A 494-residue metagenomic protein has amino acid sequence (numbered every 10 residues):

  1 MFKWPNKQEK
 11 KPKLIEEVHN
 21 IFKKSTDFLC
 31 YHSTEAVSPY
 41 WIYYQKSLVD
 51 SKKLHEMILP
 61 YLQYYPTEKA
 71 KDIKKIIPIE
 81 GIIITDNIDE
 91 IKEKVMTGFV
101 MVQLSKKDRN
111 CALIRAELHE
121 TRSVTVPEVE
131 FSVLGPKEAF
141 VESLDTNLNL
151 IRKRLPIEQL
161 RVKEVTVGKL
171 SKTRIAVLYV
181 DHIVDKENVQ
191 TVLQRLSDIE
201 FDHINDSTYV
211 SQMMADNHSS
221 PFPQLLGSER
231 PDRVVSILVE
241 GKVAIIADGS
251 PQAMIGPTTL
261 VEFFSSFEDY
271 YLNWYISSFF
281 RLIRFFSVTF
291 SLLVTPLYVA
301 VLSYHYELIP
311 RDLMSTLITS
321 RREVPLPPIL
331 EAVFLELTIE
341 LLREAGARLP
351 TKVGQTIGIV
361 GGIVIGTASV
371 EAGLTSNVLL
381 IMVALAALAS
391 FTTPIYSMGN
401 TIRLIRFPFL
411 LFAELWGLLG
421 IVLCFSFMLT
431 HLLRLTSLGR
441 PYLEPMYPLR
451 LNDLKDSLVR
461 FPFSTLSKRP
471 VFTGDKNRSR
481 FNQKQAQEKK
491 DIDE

Functional and structural regions predicted by a protein language model:
M1-L293, E307-R311, H431-E494: Membrane-embedded alpha-helical signal segments
L297-A300, P310-L313, I318, P325-E494: Generic detector of multi-pass transmembrane helix bundles and their immediately adjacent loops in polytopic membrane
